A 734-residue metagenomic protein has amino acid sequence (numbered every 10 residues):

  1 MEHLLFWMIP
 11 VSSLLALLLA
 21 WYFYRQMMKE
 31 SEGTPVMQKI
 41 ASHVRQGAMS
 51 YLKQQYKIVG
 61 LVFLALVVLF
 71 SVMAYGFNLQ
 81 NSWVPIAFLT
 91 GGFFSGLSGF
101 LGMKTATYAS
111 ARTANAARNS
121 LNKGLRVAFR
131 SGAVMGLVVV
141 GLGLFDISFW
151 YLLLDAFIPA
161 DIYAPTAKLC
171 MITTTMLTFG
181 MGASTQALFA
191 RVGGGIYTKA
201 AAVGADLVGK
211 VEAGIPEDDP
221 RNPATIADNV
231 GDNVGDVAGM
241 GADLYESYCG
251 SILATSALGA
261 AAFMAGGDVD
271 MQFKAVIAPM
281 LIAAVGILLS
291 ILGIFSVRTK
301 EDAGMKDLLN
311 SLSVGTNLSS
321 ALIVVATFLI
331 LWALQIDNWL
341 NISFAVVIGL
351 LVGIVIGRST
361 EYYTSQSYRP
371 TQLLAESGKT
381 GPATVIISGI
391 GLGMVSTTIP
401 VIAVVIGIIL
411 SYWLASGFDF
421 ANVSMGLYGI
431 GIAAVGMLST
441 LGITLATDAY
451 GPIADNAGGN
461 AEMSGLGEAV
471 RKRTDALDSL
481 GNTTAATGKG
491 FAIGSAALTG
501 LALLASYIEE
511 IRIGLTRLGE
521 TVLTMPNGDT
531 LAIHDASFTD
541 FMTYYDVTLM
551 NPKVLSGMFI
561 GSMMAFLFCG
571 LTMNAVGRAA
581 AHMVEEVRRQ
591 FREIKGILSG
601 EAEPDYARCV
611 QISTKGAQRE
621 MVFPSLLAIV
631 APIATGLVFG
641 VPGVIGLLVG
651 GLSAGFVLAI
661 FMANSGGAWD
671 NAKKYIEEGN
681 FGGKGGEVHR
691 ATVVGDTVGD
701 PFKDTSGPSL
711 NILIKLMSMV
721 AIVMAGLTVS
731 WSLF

Functional and structural regions predicted by a protein language model:
M1-F734: Hydrophobic packing and interface segments
